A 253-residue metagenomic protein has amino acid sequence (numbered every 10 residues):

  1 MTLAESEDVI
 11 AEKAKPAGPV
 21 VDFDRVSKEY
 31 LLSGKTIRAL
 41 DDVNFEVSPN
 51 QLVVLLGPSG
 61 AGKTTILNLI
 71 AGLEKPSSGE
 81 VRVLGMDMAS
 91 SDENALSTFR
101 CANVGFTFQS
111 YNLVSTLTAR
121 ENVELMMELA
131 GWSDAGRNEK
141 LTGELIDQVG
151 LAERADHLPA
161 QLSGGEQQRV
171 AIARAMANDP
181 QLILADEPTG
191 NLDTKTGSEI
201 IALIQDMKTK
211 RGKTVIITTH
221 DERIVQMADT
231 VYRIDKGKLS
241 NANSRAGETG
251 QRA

Functional and structural regions predicted by a protein language model:
M1-E29, N241-A253: ABC-family P-loop ATPase nucleotide-binding domain
G18-I234: ABC family nucleotide-binding domain
V231-S244: H-loop (His-switch) and adjacent beta-strand-loop-beta switch element of ABC-type ATPase nucleotide-binding domains
